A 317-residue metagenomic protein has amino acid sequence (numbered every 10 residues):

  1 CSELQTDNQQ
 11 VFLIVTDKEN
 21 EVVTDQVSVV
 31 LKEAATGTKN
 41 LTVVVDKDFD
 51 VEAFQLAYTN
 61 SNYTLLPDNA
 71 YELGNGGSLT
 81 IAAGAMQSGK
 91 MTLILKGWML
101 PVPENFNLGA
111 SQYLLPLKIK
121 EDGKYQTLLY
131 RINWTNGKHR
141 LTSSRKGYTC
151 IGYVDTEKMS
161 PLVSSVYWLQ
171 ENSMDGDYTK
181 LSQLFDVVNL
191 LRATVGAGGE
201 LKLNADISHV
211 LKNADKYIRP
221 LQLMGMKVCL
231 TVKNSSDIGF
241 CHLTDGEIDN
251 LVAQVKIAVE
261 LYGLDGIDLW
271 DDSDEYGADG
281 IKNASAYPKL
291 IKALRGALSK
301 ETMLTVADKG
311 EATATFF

Functional and structural regions predicted by a protein language model:
C1-A82, M86-T92, W98-D175: Acidic/polar, low-complexity intrinsically disordered N-terminal segments immediately downstream of a Sec signal
G97-P101, V259-Y262: Structural motif corresponding to the C-terminal cap of alpha-helices
S144-N172, L181-F317: Chitinase-like catalytic core of GlcNAc-active glycosidases
